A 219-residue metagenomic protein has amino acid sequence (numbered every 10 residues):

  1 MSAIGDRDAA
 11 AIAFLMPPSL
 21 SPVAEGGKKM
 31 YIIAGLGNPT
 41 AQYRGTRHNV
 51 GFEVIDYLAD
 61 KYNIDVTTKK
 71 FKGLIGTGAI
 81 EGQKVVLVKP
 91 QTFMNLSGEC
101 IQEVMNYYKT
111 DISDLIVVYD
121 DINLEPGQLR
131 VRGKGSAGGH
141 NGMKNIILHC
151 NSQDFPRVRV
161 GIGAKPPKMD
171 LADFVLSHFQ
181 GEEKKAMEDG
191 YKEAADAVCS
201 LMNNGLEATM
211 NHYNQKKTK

Functional and structural regions predicted by a protein language model:
A3: Short polybasic linear motifs
D6-D8: Intrinsic-disorder-associated, low-complexity terminal segments enriched in Asp/Asn/His/Tyr and depleted of Lys/Arg
A11-K29: Short, Lys/Arg-enriched N-terminal segments with co-localized hydrophobic residues within the first ~10-30 amino acids
G27-G133, K144-V158, K165-D170, S177 (+1 more regions): Nucleotide and nucleotide-moiety/phosphate-recognizing core
G139-G142: Hydrophobic alpha-helical segments within soluble ligand-binding/sensing domains
